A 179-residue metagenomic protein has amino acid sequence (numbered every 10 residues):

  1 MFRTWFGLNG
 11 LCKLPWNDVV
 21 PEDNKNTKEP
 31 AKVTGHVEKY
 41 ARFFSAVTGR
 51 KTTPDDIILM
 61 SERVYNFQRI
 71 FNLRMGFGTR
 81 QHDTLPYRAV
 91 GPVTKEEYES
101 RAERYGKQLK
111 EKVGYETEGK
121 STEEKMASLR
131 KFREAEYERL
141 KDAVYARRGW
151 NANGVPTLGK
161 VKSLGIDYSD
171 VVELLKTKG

Functional and structural regions predicted by a protein language model:
M1-G179: Extended C-terminal regions of large enzymes
